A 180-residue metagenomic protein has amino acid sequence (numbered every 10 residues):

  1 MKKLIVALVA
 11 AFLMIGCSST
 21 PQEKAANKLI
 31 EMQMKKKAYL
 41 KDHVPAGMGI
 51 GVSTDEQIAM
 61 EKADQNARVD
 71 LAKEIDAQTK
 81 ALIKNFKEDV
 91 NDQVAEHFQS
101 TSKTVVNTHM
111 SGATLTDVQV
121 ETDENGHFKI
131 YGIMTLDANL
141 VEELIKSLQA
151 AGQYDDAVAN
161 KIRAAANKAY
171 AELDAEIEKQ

Functional and structural regions predicted by a protein language model:
M1-S19: Sec-dependent bacterial lipoprotein signal peptides
C17-Q180: Domain-level marker for long, solvent-exposed, non-transmembrane regions
